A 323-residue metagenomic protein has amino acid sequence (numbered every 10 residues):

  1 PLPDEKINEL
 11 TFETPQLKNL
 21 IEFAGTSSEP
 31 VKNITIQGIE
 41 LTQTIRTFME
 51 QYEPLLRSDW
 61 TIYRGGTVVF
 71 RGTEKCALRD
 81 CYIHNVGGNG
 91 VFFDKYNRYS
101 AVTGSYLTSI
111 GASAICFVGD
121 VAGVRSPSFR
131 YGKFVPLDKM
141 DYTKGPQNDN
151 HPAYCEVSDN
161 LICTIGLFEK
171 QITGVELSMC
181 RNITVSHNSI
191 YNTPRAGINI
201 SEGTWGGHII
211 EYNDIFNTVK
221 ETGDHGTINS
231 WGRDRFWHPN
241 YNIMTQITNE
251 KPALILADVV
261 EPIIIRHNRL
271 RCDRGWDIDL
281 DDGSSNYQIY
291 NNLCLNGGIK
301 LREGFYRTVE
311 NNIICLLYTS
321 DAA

Functional and structural regions predicted by a protein language model:
P1-P30, G38, T42, T47 (+2 more regions): Extended acidic/polar, glycine-enriched regions that form or flank non-catalytic beta-rich accessory modules
E13-T35, W60-E74, F93: Extracellular beta-strand-rich solenoid/capping regions of secreted or surface-exposed proteins that bind or remodel
K32-Q43, E74-G88, N97-A112, V124-T143 (+7 more regions): Right-handed parallel beta-helix
L56, W60, G72, D94-Y99 (+2 more regions): N-terminal catalytic cores of secreted or lumenal carbohydrate-active enzymes
T67-V69, G88-F92, Y142-Q147, Q171-E176 (+2 more regions): The substrate-binding groove and active-site-proximal loops of carbohydrate-active enzymes, especially glycoside
Y318-A322: Conserved small/polar residues in nucleotide/adenosyl-binding loops
